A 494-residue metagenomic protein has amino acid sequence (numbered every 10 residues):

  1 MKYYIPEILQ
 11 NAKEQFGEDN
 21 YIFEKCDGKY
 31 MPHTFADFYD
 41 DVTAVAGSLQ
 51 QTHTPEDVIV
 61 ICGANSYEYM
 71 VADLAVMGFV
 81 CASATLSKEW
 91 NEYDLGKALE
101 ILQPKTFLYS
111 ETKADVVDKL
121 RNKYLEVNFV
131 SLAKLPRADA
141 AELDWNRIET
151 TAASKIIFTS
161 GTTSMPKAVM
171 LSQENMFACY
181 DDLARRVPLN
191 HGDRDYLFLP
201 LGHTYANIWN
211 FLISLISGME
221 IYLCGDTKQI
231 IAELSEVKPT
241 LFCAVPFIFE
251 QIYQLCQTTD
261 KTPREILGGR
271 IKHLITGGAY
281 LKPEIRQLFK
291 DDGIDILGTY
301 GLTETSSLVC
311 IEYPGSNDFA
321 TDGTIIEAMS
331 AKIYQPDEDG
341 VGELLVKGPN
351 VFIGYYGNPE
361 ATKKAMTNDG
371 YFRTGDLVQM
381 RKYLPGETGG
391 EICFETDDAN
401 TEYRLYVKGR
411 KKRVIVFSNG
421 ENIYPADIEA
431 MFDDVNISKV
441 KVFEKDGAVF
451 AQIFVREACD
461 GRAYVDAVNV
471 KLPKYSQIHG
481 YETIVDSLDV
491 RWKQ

Functional and structural regions predicted by a protein language model:
G17-N20, A140-F158, M165, P188-R194: Conserved pre-ATP/AMP-binding loop-to-beta segment of ANL
M31, S48-W90: Conserved AMP-binding/adenylate-forming
P32-F35, S154-Y180: Conserved AMP-binding A3 loop
D73, K88-V117, A138, F177-Y196 (+1 more regions): Conserved ATP-dependent adenylate/AMP-binding module captured primarily in the ANL superfamily
F177-R194, L201-T262, R270: Conserved AMP-binding/adenylation subdomain of ANL enzymes
Y222-C224, Q287-G342, N350-I353, K363-Y371: Conserved ATP-binding loop and adjacent catalytic segment of the adenylate-forming AMP-binding
T240-A244, I252-D318: Gly/Ser/Thr-rich phosphate-binding loop
D339-S418, N422, D434: Conserved ATP-binding/catalytic segment of the ANL
